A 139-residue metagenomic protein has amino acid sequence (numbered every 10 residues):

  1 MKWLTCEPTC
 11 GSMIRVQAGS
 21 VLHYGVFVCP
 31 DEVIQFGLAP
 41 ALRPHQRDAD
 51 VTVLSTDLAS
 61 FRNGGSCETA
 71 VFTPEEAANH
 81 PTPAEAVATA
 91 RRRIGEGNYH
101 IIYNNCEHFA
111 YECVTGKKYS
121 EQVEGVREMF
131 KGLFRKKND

Functional and structural regions predicted by a protein language model:
L4-P74: Glycine-rich catalytic cores of cysteine/serine-nucleophile enzymes that process amide/ester linkages in cell-envelope
C10, V28-D31, G65, E76 (+4 more regions): Generic alpha-helical secondary structure signal
Q17, L22, H80, H100-N104: Active-site metal-coordination segments of metallo-dependent hydrolases
D57, A78, T82-E85: General structural signal for secondary-structure boundaries
P74-A78, G95-N98: Second-shell loop/turn segments in exported
P83-D139: Activation targets extended, charge/polar-rich intrinsically disordered C-terminal tails
